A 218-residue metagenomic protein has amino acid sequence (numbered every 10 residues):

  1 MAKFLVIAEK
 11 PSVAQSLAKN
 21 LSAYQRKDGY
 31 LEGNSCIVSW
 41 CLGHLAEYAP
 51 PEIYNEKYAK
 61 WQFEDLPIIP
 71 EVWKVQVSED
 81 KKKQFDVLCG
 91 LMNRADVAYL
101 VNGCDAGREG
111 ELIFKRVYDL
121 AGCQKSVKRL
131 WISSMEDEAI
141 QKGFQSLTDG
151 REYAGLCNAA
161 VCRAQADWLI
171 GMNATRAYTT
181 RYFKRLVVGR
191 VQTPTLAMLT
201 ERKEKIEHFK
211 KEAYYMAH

Functional and structural regions predicted by a protein language model:
M1-A164, W168: Intrinsically disordered, low-complexity regulatory segments
D167-H218: Prokaryote-biased recognition of long, low-complexity C-terminal linker/tail segments that are poorly structured
